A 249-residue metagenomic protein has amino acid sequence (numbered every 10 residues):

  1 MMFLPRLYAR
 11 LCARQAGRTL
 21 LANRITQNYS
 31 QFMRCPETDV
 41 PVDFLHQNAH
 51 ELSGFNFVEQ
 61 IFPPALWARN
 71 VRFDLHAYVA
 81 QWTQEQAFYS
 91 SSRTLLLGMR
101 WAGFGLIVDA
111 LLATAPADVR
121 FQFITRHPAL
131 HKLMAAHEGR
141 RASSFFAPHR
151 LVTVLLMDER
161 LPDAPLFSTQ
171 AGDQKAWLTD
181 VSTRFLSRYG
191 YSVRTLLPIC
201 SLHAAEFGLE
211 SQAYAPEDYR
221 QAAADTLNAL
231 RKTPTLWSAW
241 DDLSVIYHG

Functional and structural regions predicted by a protein language model:
M1-G98: Membrane-anchoring hydrophobic helices of lipid-metabolizing enzymes
L21-A22, T26, L130-H131, T179 (+1 more regions): A structural signal for well-ordered alpha-helical scaffolds and beta->alpha junctions
T26, V108, T226: Generic structural marker for isolated residues within well-ordered, non-membrane alpha-helices of soluble domains
V42, S92-R93, A113-T114, R140-G249: Non-catalytic C-terminal accessory region of glycerolipid acyltransferases and related lyso-lipid remodeling enzymes
E51, F55, L111, R231: Catalytic cores of transferase enzymes with a strong primary signal for eukaryotic protein kinases
I61-L66, G103-L106, H131-K132, P162-A164 (+2 more regions): Short catalytic/ligand-binding loop motif for oxyanion handling, primarily in non-cytosolic enzymes, centered on
Y78-Q81, F104, L178-T179, A222: Amphipathic coiled-coil/heptad-repeat helices and related helical stalk/stem segments that mediate oligomerization
S91-R150, T169: Catalytic core of membrane glycerolipid acyltransferases/transacylases, capturing the structured, soluble-facing
